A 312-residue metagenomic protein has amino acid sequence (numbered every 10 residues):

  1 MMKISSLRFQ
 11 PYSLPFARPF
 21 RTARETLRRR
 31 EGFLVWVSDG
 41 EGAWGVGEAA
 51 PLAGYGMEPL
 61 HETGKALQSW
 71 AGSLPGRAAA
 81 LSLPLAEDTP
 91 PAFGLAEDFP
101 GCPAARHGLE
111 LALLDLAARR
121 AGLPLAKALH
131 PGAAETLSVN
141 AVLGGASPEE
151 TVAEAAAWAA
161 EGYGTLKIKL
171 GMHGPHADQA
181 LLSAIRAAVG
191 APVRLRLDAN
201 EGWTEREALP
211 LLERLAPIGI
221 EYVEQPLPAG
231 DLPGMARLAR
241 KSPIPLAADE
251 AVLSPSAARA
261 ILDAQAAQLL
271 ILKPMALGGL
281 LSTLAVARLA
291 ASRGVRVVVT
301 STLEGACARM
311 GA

Functional and structural regions predicted by a protein language model:
M2-L195, N200-L209, E213-P217, K241: N-terminal capping/lid subdomain adjacent to the active-site entrance of alpha/beta enzymes
I168-M310: Catalytic core of soluble alpha/beta enzymes
